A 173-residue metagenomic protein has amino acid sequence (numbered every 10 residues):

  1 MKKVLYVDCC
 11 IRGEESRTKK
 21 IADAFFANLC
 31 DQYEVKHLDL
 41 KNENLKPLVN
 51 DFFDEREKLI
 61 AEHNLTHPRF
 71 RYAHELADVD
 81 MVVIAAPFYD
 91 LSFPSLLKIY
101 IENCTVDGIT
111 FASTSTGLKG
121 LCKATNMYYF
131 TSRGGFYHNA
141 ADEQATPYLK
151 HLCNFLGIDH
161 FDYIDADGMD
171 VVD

Functional and structural regions predicted by a protein language model:
M1-A86, L91-E102, V106: N-terminal beta1-alpha1-beta2 submodule of the flavodoxin-like/Rossmannoid cofactor-binding fold
K2, K123-N126: A short helix->loop->beta-strand "cap" motif at the edges of active sites that frequently abuts
I11-G13, G134-Y137, D170: Short histidine/acidic/glycine/proline-rich micro-motifs that form metal- and phosphate-coordinating active-site loops
L38, F130, I164: Hydrophobic residues at beta-strand termini and immediately following loops that shape nucleotide-binding pockets
V82, M127-Y128: Short, well-ordered beta-strand core segments
C104-K119: Short, acidic/small-residue loops that bind anionic groups at enzyme active sites
L118-A124, L156: Short, conserved loop/helix-junction motifs that constitute active-site signature segments in enzyme catalytic cores
H138-D173: Glycine-rich phosphate/pyrophosphate-binding loop and the adjoining helix
